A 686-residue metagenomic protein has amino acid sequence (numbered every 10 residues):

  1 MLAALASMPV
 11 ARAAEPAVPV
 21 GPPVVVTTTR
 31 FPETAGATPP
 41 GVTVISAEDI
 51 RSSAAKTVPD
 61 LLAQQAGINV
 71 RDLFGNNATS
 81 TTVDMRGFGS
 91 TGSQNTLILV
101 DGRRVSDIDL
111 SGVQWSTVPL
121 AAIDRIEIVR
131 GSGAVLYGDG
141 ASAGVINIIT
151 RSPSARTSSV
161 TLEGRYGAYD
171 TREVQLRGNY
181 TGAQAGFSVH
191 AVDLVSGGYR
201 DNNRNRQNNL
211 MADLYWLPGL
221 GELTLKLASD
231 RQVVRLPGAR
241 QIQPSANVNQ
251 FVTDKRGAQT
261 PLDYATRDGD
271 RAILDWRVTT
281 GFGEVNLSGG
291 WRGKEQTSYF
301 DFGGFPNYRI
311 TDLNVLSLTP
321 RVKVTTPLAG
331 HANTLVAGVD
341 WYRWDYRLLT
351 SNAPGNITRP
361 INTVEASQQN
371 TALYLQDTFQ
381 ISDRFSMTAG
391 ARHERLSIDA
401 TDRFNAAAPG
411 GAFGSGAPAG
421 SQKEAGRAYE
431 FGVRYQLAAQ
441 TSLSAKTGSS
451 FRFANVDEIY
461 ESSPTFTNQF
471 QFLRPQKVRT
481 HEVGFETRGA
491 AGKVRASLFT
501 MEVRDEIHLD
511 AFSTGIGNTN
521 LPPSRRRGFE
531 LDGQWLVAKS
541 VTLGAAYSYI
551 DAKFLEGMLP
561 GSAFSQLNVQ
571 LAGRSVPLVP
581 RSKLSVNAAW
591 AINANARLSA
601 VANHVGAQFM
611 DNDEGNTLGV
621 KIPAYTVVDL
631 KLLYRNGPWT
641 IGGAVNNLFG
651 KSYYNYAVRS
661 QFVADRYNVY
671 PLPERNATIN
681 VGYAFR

Functional and structural regions predicted by a protein language model:
V58-L61, T81-R86, T96-D101, S116-P119 (+4 more regions): N-terminal periplasmic accessory domains that precede and gate Gram-negative outer-membrane beta-barrel machines
R103-R130, I149, F472, S513: Short acidic/polar hinge/loop motifs at secondary-structure boundaries that mediate gating or recognition
Y166-V195, R200-P237, D263-D275, T279-G281 (+7 more regions): Transmembrane beta-barrel wall of Gram-negative outer-membrane proteins
Q175, D275, T279, E284-F300 (+5 more regions): Membrane-embedded beta-barrel scaffold of Gram-negative outer-membrane proteins
S196, E222-A272, K294-L313, P360-E365: Flexible loop and strand-edge segments within Gram-negative outer membrane beta-barrel domains
V322-V324, M387, R395, F499-E502 (+3 more regions): Gram-negative outer-membrane beta-barrel transporters
T326-Y342, V364-E502, L536-A538, S548 (+1 more regions): Structural signature of Gram-negative outer-membrane beta-barrels, strongest in the C-terminal barrel of TonB-dependent
H604-D611, L633-R686: C-terminal beta-signal and adjacent terminal beta-strands/loops of Gram-negative outer-membrane beta-barrel proteins
